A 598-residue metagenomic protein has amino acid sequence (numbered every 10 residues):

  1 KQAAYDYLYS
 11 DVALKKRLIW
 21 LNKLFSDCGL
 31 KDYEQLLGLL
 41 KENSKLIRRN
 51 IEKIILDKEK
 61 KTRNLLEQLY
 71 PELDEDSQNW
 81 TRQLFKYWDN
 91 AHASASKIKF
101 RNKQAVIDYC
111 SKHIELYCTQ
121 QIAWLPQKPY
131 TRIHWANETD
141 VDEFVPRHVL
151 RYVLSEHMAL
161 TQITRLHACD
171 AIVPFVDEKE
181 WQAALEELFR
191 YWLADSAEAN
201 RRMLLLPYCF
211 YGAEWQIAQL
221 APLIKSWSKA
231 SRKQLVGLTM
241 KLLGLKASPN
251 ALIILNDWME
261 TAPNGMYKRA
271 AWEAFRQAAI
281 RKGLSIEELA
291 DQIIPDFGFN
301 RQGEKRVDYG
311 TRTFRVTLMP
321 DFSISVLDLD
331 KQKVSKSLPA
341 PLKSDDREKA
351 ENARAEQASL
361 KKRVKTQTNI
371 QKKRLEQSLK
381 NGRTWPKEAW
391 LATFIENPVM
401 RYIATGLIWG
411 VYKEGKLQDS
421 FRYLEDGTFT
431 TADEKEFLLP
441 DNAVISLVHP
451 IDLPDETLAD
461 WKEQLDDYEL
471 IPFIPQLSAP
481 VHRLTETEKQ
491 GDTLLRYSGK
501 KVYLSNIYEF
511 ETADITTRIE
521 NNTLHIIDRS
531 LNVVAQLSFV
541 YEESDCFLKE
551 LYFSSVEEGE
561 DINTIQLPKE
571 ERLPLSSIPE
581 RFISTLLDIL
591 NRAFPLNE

Functional and structural regions predicted by a protein language model:
K1-A247, L252, M259-E598: Non-catalytic terminal/accessory regions
